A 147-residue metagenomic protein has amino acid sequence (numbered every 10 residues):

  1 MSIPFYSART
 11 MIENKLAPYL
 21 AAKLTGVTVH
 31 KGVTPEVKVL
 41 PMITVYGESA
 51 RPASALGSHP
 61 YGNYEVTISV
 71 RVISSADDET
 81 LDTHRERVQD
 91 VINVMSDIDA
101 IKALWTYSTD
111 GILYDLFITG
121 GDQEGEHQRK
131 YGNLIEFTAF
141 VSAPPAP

Functional and structural regions predicted by a protein language model:
M1-E36, E48-P147: Charged, amphipathic alpha-helical segments and their flanking helix caps
L40-T44: A short glycine-rich, His/Asp/Glu-containing loop-to-beta-strand
